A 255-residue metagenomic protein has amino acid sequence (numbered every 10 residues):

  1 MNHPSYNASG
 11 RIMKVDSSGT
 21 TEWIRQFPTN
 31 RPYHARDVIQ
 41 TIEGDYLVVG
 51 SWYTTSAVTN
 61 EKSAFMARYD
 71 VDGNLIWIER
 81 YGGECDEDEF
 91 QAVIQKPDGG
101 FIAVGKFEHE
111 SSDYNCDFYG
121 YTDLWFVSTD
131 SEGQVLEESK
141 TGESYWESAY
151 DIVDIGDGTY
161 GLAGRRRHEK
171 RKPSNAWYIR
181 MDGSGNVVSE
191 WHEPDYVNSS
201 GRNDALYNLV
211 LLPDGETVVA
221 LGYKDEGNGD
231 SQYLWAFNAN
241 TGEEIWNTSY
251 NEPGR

Functional and structural regions predicted by a protein language model:
M1-R255: A sequence-level/structural motif corresponding to short, flexible coil/turn segments enriched in small polar residues
